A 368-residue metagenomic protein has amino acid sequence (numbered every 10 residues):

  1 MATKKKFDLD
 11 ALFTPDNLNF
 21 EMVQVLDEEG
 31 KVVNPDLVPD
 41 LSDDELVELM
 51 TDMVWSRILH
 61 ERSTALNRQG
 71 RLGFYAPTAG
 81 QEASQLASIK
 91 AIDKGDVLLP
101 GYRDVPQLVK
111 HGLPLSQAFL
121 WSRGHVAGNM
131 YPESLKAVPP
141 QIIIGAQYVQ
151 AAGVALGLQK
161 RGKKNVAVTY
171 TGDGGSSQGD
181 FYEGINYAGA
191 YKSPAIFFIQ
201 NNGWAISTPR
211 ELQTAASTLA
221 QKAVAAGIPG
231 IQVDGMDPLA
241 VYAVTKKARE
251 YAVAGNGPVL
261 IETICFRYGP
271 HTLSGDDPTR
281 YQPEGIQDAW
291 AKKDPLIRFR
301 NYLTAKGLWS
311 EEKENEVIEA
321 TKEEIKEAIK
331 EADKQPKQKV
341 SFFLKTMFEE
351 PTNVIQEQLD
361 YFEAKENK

Functional and structural regions predicted by a protein language model:
M1-L98, Y102, Y361, K368: N-terminal amphipathic, basic-rich helices that act as targeting or association modules
A2-L26, V33, Y251-K368: Glycine/aspartate-rich loop-and-adjacent alpha/beta segment that forms the canonical ThDP
L12, P39, L49, F74-T78 (+10 more regions): Hydrophobic alpha-helical scaffolding
V32-V33, P106-L108, S176-S177, W204-S207 (+3 more regions): Flexible loop/turn segments at secondary-structure boundaries
I58-E61, A65-S193, F198, P209-A215 (+1 more regions): Cofactor-binding active-site loop characterized by glycine-rich and histidine/acidic residues
Y75-A76, L99, I196-F198, Q232 (+4 more regions): Structured core elements
Q159-K163, A216-K247, A291-I318: Conserved thiamine diphosphate
A190-Y191, Q200-P258, R267-G269: Ligand/cofactor pocket segment of small-molecule handling proteins
